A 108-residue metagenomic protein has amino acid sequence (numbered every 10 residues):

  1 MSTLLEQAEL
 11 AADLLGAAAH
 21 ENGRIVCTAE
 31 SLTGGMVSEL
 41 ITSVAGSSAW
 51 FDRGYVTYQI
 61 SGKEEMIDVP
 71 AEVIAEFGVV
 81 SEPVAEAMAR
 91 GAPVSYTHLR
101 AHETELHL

Functional and structural regions predicted by a protein language model:
M1-R100: Short alpha-helical segments enriched in small residues
H98-A101, E105-L108: Single conserved hydrophobic/aromatic residue that forms the stacking wall/gate of nucleotide- or nucleobase-binding
